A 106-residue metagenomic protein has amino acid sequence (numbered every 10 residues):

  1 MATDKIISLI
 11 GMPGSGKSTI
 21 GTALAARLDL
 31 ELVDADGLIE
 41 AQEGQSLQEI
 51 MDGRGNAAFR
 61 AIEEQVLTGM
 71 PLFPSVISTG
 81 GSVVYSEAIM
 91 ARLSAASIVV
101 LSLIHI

Functional and structural regions predicted by a protein language model:
L9: Hydrophobic anchor at the beta1->P-loop junction of P-loop NTPases
M12: P-loop (Walker A) phosphate-binding loop of NTP-binding proteins
S15: ATP-binding Walker
S18: Walker A/P-loop
R27-A35: Post-Walker A helix-loop "phosphate-sensing" segment adjacent to the P-loop in P-loop NTPases
A35-S94: ATP-dependent small-molecule kinase phosphotransfer cores that center on conserved nucleotide phosphate-binding segments
I104-I106: Conserved small/polar residues in nucleotide/adenosyl-binding loops
